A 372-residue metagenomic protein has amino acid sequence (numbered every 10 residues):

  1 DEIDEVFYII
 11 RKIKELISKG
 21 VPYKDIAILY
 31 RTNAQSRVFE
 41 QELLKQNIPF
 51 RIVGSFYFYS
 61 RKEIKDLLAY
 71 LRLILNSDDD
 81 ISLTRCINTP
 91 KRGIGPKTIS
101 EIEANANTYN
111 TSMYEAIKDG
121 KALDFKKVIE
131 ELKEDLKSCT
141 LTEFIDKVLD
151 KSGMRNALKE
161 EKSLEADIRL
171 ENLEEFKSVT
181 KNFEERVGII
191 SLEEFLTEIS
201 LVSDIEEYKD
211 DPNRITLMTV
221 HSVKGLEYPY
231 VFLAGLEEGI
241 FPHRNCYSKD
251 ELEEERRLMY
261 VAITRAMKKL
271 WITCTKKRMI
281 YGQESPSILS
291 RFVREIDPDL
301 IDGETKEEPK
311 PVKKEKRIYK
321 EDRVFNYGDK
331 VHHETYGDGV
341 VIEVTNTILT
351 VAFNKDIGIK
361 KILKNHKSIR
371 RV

Functional and structural regions predicted by a protein language model:
D1-P49, I74-N76, L136, Y319-D322: Helicase P-loop NTPase motor core
P22, S36-I48, R61, L68-L300: Conserved helicase C-terminal RecA-like lobe
N47-Y57, I362: Conserved RecA-like helicase motor-core motifs
T219, I342-E343: A residue-level detector for short acidic-glycine micro-motifs
F241, T350-I369: A short macromolecule-binding patch
G303-H332: Mixed-charge, Lys/Arg-rich low-complexity intrinsically disordered regions
V331, G339-V341: Conserved hydrophobic positions within beta-strands
V344-L349: Short, conserved beta-turn/loop elements at beta-strand boundaries and strand-helix junctions
